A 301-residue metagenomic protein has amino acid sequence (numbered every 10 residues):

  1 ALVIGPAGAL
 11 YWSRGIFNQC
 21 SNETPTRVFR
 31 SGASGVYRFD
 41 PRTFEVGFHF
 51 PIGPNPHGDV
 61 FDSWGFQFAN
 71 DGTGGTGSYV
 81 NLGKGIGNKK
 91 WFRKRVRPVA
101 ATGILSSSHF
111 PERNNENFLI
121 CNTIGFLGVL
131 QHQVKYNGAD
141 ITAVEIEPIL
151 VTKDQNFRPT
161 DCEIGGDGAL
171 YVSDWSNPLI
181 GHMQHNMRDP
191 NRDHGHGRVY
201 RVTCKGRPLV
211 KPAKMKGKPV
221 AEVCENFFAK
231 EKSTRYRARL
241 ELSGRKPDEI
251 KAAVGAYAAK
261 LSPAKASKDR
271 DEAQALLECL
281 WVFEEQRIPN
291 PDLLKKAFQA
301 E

Functional and structural regions predicted by a protein language model:
A1, F68, T76, G85 (+4 more regions): Proteins with a high burden of low-complexity, intrinsically disordered sequence enriched in S/T/G/P/A and R, requiring
A1-E225, S233-G244: Beta-propeller domains with acidic blade repeats across secreted/periplasmic ectodomains and cytosolic WD/CNH propellers
D40, D189, K246, S262-D269: Serine/threonine-rich low-complexity intrinsically disordered regions
V210-A213, S233-P247, D271-I288, D292-Q299: Structural detector for internal amphipathic alpha-helices that build alpha-solenoid repeat scaffolds
M215-E225, P247-K265, R287-F298: Amphipathic alpha-helical scaffolding segments comprising HEAT/armadillo-like alpha-solenoid repeats
K230-E231, L261-E272, A300-E301: Short inter-helical turns and helix N-cap capping residues of alpha-solenoid HEAT/ARM repeat scaffolds
